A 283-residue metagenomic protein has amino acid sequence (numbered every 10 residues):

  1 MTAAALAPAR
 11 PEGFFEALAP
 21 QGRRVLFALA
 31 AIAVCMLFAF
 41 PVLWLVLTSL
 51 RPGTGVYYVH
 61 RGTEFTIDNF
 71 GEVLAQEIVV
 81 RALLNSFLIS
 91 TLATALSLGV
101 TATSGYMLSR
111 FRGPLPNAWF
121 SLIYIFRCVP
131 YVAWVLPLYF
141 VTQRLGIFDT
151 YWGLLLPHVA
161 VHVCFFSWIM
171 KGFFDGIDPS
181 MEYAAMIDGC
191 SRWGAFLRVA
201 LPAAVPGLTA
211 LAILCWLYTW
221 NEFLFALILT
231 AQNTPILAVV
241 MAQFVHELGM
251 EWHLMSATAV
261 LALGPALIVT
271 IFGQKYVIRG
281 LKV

Functional and structural regions predicted by a protein language model:
T2-V283: A hydrophobic, multi-pass inner-membrane permease signature
